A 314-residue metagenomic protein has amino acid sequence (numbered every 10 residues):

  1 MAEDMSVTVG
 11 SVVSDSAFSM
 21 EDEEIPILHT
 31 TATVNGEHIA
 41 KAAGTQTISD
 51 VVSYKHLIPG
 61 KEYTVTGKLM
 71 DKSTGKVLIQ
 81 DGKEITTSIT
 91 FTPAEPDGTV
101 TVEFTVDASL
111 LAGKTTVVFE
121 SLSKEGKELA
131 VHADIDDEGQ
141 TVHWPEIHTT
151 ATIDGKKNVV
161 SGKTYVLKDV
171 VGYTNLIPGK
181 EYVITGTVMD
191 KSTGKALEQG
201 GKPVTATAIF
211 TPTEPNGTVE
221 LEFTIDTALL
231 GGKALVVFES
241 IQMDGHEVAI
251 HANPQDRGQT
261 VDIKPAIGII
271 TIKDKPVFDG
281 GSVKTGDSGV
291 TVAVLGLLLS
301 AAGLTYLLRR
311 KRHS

Functional and structural regions predicted by a protein language model:
A2-I25, E128-E146, E247-I270: Short beta-strand elements
H38-Q46, K157-Y165: Short, solvent-exposed loop/linker segments at the N-terminal edge of repeated beta-sheet extracellular domains
S49-K55, K168-T174: Short edge beta-strand/loop segments characteristic of extracellular beta-sandwich folds
A94-T105, T213-T224: Aromatic sugar-binding surface patches on proteins that engage polysaccharides or sugar-phosphate polymers
S109-V118, T227-V237: Short glycine/proline/serine/threonine-rich loop/turn segments at secondary-structure transition edges
K264-T285: C-terminal low-complexity, Ser/Thr- and acidic/Pro-rich disordered "stalk" regions positioned immediately N-terminal
K284-L295: Juxtamembrane/start-of-transmembrane alpha-helix segments at the extracytoplasmic/lumenal side of membrane anchors
S300-S314: C-terminal membrane-anchoring or membrane-association module
